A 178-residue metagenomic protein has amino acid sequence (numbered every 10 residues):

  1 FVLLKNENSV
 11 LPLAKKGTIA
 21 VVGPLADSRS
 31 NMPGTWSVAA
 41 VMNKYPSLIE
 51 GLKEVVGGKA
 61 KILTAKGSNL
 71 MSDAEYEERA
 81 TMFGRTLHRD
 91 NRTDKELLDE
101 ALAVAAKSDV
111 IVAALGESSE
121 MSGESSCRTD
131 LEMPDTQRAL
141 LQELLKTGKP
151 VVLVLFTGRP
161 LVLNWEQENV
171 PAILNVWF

Functional and structural regions predicted by a protein language model:
F1-F178: C-terminal non-catalytic regions of proteins with extracellular/luminal or membrane-system context
